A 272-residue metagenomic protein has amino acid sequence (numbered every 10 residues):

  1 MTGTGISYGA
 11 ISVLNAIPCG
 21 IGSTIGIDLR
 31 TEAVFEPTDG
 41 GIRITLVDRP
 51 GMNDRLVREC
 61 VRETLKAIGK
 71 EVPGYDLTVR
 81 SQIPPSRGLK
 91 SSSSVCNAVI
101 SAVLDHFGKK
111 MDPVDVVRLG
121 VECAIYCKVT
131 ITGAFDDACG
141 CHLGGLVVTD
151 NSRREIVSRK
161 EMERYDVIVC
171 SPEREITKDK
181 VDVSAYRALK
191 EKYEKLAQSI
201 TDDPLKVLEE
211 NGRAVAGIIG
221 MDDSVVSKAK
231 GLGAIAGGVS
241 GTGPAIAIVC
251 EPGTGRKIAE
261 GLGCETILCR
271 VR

Functional and structural regions predicted by a protein language model:
M1-R87, R272: ATP-binding N-lobe of GHMP and related small-molecule kinases
G3-T4, Y8, V34, R154-R272: C-terminal nucleotide
G9-N15, T31-F35, D137-C141, L146-V148 (+1 more regions): Short beta-strand scaffold segments in enzyme catalytic cores
R62, K66, A98-H106, Q198 (+1 more regions): Short glycine/serine- and small hydrophobic-enriched flexible loop segments
G69-G74, V103-L119, I258-G261: Phosphate-handling active-site elements
L89-P113, G144: DPxDG-like acidic metal-binding loop motif
V114-I156, V226: Alpha/beta catalytic cores of group-transfer enzymes, especially the acyltransferase/condensing modules of polyketide
